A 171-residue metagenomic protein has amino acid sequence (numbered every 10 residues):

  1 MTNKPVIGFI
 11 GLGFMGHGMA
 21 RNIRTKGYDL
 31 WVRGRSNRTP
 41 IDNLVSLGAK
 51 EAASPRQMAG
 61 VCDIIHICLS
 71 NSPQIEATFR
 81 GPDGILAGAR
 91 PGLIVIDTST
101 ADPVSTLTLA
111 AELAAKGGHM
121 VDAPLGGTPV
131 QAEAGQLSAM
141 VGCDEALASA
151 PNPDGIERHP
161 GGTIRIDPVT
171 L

Functional and structural regions predicted by a protein language model:
M1-I67, P129-A132: NAD(P)+-binding Rossmann beta1-loop-alpha1 motif at the extreme N-terminus of oxidoreductases
I7, T100-L171: Rossmann-fold dinucleotide-binding core
N22-T25, S46-L47, F79-D83, L109-L113 (+2 more regions): Short, glycine/charged-enriched secondary-structure capping and boundary segments
R33-G34, C68, S99, V141-G142: Active-site-adjacent beta-strand anchor residues
S46-A52, E76-R80, M120-A123, G161: Short gly/ser/thr-rich secondary-structure transition/capping motifs
P55-M120: Rossmann-fold NAD(P) dinucleotide-binding segment
